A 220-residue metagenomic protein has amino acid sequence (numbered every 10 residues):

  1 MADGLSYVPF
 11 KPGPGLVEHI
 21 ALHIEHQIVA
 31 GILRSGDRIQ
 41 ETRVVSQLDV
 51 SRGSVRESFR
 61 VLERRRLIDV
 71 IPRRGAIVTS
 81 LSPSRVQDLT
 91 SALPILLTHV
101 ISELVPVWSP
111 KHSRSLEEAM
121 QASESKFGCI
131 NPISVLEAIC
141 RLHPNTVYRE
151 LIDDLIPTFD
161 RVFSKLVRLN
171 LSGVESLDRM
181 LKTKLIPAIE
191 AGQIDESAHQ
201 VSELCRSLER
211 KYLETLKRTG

Functional and structural regions predicted by a protein language model:
M1-P106, K217-G220: Short linear motifs at protein or domain termini
G15, K126, V174-S176: Short helix-capping and inter-helix turn/linker motifs at the boundaries of alpha-helical repeat units
G36-D37, I71, S113, Y148-I152 (+1 more regions): Short, hydrophobic secondary-structure boundary micro-motifs
D37, V70-I71, N131-P132, L177-D178: Short, flexible turn/loop "capping" segments at secondary-structure junctions
E63, S113-L116, C140, G173-M180 (+1 more regions): Short alpha-helical linear motifs
T79-P144, L181-H199: All-alpha effector-binding/dimerization core of bacterial HTH-type transcriptional repressors
A92-L104, S134-G173, C205, K211: Hydrophobic, amphipathic alpha-helical faces that serve as interaction scaffolds
K165-G220: C-terminal all-alpha effector/ligand-binding and dimerization domain of prokaryotic HTH-type transcriptional repressors
